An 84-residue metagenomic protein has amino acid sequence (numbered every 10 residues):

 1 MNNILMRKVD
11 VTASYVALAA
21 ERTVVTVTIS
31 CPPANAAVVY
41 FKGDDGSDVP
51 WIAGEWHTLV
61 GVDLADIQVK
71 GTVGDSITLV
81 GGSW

Functional and structural regions predicted by a protein language model:
M1-R22: Surface-exposed ligand/attachment interfaces on beta-rich extracellular proteins
I4-M6, V24-T26, G54-W56: Intrinsic-disorder/low-complexity, polar/charged segments enriched in Ser/Thr/Lys/Arg/Asp/Glu/Gln
V9, S47-W51: Short beta-strand segments within Ig-like beta-sandwich modules, predominantly Fibronectin type-III
R22-V24, C31-A37, T72-G74: Short proline/glycine-enriched turn/loop motifs at strand-loop junctions of beta-rich domains
V25-V27, G61-D75: Noncatalytic modules at the cell exterior or secretory-pathway interfaces, chiefly beta-strand-rich lectin/adhesion
S30-D48: Short, surface-exposed beta-strand/strand-loop-strand elements in extracellular ectodomains
V38-F41, T72-S83: Edge beta-strands of jelly-roll/beta-sandwich modules across compartments, strongly enriched in secreted/luminal
W51-L64: Beta-sandwich interaction modules
